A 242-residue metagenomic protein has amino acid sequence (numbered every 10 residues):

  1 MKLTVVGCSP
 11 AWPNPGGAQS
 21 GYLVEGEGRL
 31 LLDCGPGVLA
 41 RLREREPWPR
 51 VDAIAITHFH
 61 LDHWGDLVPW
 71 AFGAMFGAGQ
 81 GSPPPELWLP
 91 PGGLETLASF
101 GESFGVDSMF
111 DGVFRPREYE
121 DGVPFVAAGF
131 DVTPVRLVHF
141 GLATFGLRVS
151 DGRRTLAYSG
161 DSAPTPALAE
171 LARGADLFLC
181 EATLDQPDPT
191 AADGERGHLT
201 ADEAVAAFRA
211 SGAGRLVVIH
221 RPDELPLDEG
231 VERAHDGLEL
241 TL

Functional and structural regions predicted by a protein language model:
M1-E46, T144-G160, L177: Conserved beta-strand hairpin/beta-sheet module of binuclear metal-dependent hydrolase folds, prominently
P13-P15, E118-P187: Active-site-proximal loop/helix segment associated with metal-binding centers of metalloenzymes
E27-L30, P83-E86, R154-L156, A213-L216: Short active-site oxyanion
L31-G35, D52-D62, P90, L156-G160 (+4 more regions): Active-site neighborhood of phospho(di)ester-bond hydrolases with catalytic His/Asp-centered motifs
G37-E86: Active-site metal-binding motif and surrounding structural segment of the metallo-beta-lactamase
E46-P49, P83, G112, A128-F130 (+2 more regions): Structured loop/turn residues at beta-strand edges in well-structured enzyme cores
P84-E86, P90-A143, G152, A234-D236: Metallo-beta-lactamase
A163-T241: Cap/insert and terminal regions of metallo-dependent hydrolase folds
